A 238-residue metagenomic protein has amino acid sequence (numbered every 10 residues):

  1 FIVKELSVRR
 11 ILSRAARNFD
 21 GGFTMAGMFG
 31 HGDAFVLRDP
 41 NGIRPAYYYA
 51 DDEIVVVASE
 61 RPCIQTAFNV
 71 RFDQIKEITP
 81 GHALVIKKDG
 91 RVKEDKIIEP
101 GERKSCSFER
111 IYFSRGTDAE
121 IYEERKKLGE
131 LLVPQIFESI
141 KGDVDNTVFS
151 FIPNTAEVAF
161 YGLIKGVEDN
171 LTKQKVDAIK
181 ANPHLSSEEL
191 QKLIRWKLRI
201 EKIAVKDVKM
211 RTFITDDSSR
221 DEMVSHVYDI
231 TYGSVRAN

Functional and structural regions predicted by a protein language model:
F1-T79, V85-V148, I152-P153, G162: Conserved short alpha-helical segments that host acidic/polar catalytic motifs at enzyme active sites
A34-L37, V158-Y161, V208-T215: Short, solvent-exposed polar/charged micro-motifs at secondary-structure junctions
T117, V133-P134, I140-K173, D177 (+2 more regions): Hydrophobic alpha-helical segments characteristic of transmembrane helices in integral membrane transporters
E168-N238: Short, glycine/charge-rich flexible loops or terminal/linker lids adjacent to PRPP-binding catalytic cores
